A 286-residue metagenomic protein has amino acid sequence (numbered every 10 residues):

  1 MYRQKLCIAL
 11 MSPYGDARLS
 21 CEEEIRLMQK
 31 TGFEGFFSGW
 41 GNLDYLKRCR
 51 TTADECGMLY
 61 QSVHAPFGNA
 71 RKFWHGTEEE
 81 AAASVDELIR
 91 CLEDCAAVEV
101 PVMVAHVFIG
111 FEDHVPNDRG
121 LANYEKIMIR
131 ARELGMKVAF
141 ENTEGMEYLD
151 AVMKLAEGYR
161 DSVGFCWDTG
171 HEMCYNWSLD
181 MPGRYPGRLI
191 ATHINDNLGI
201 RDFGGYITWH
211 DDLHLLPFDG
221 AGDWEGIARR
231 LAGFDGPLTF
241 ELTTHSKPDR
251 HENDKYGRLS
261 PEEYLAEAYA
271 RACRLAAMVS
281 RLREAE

Functional and structural regions predicted by a protein language model:
M1-C7, R18-R26, L149-E286: Histidine-acidic metal/acid-base catalytic patches
M1-R90, A96, R132, R160 (+2 more regions): N-terminal pre-domain/capping segments
I8-S12, S38-N42, S62-F67, A105-V107 (+4 more regions): A cross-domain feature marking catalytic cores of carbohydrate-active enzymes and several ubiquitous metabolic/repair
P13-S20, G35-R48, K72-F73, G110-V115 (+4 more regions): Acidic-and-aromatic substrate-binding clefts and catalytic sites of carbohydrate-active enzymes
M28, F36, A53, S84 (+6 more regions): Conserved, mostly hydrophobic/aromatic
E34-G35, L59, P101, K137 (+1 more regions): Residue-level detector of anion-binding/catalytic polar loops
R48-C56, N123-A131, M181, G226-R230: Catalytic-core regions built around general acid/base machinery
E55, W74-G164, L259-E263: Active-site acidic/histidine proton-transfer and metal-coordination neighborhood in alpha/beta enzyme cores
